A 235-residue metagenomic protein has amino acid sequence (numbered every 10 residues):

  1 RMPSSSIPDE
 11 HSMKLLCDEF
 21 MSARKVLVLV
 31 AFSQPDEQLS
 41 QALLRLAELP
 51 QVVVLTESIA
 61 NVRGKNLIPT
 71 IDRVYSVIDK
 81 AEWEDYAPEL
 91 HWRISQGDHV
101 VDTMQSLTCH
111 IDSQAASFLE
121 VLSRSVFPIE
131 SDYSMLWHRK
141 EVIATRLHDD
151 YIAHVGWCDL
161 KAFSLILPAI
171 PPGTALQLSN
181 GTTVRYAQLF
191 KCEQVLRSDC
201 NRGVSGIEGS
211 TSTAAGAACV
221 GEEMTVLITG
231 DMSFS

Functional and structural regions predicted by a protein language model:
R1-M21: Conformationally flexible catalytic loops at phosphate/diphosphate-handling active centers
H11-L15, V30-L90, E193-M224, S235: Glycine-rich, anion-gripping cofactor-binding loops and their flanking helix/strand elements in enzyme active sites
E19-F20, R24-D36, L136-E141, H148-W157: Active-site donor-nucleotide binding/catalytic segment of nucleotide-sugar enzymes
A23-A31, D85-P88, A175-S179: Short hydrophobic beta-strand segments
F32-S33, Q96, I228-M232: Active-site metal-binding loops of divalent metal-dependent hydrolases
T56-K140: Glycine-rich, acidic loop regions that bind phosphate or pyrophosphate groups
H138-E223: Active-site diphosphate/adenylate-binding microenvironment
